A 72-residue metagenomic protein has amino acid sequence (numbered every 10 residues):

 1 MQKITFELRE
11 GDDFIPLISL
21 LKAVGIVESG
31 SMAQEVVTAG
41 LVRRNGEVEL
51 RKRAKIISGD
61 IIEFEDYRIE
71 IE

Functional and structural regions predicted by a protein language model:
Q2-I15: A detector for short, charged/polar N-terminal pre-domain segments
I15-K55: A basic, amphipathic helix-loop patch mediating RNA/tRNA/ribosome contacts
R68-E72: Short, Lys/Arg- and Gly-enriched loop/turn segments at beta-strand edges
